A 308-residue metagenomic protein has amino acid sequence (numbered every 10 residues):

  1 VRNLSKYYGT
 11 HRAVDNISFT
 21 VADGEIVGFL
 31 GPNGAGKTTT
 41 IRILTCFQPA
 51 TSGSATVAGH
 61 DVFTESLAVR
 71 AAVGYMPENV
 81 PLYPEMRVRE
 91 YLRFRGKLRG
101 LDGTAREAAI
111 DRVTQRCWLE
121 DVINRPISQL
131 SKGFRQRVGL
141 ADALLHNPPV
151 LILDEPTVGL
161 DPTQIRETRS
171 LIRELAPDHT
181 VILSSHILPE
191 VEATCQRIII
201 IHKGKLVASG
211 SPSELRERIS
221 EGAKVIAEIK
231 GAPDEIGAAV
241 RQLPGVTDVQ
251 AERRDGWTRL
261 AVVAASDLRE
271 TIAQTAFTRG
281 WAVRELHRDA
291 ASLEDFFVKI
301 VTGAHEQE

Functional and structural regions predicted by a protein language model:
V1-L4: Conserved catalytic Walker-motif region of ABC-type ATPase nucleotide-binding domains
K6, G31, D248-A251, R288: Hydrophobic/anchoring residues in structured secondary elements
K6-K203, V207-A208: ABC transporter nucleotide-binding domains
D111, Q129, D255-G256, A291: Positions that flank functional sites
R169-V263: ABC transporter nucleotide-binding domain
V263-E308: C-terminal coupling/interaction segments
